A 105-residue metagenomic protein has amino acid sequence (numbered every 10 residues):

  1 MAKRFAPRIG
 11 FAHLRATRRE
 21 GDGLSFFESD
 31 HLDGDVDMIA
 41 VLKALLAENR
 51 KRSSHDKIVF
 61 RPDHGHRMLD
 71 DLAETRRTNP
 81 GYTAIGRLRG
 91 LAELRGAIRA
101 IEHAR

Functional and structural regions predicted by a protein language model:
M1-R105: Histidine-acidic metal/acid-base catalytic patches
